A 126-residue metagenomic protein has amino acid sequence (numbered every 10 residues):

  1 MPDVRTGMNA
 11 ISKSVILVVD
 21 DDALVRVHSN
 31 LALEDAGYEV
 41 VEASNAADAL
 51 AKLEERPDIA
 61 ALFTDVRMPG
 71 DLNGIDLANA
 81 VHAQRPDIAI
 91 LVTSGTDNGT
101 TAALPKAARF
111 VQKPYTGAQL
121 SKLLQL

Functional and structural regions predicted by a protein language model:
M1-L17, A23, N30, D87 (+2 more regions): Non-catalytic signal-transmission and effector/linker regions of two-component phosphorelay proteins
V27-D35: Charged docking surfaces used in two-component/phosphorelay signaling
E42-A61, T101: Acidic, metal-coordinating helix/loop segments flanking the phosphotransfer/catalytic sites of two-component signaling
S44-N45, G70-L77: Acidic catalytic/metal-coordinating carboxylates
L62, F110-V111: Two-component signal transduction core modules
D65-V66: Active-site residues of response regulator receiver
I75-D87: Short amphipathic alpha-helix used as the core "switch/output" element in two-component signaling
T93-S94: Hydrophobic/aromatic residues positioned on beta-strands within the core alpha/beta folds
